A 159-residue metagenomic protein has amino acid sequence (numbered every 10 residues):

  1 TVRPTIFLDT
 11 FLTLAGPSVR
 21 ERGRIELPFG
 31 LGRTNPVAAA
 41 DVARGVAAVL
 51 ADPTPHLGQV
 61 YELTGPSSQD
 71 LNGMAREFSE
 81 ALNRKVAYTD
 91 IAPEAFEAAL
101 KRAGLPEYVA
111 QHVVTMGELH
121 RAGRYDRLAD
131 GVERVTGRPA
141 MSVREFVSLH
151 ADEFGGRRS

Functional and structural regions predicted by a protein language model:
T1-A87, I91-E94, A98-A103, Y108-V109 (+2 more regions): Oxidoreductase cofactor-interface core, primarily capturing Rossmann-like NAD(P)-dependent enzymes
H56, E94-S159: A hydrophobic C-terminal alpha-helical subdomain
